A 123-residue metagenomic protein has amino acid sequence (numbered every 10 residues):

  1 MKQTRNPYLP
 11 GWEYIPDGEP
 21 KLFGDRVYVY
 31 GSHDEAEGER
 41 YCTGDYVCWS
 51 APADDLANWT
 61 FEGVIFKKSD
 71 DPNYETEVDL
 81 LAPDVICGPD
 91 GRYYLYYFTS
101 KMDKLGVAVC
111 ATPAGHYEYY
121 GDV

Functional and structural regions predicted by a protein language model:
M1-V123: Carbohydrate-active catalytic/glycan-binding domains of CAZyme proteins, especially the secreted or lumenal ectodomains
